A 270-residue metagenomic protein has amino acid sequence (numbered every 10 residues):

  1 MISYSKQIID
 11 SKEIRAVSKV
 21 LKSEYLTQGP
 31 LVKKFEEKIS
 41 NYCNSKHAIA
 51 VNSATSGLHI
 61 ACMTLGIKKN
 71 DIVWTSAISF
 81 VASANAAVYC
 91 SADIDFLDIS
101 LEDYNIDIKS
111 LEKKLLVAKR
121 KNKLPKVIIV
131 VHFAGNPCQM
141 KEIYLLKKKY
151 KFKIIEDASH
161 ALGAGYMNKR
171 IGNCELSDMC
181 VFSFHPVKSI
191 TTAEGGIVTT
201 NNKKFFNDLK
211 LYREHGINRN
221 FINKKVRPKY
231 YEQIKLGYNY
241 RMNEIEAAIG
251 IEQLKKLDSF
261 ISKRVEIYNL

Functional and structural regions predicted by a protein language model:
M1-Y25, P30, E232-I234: N-terminal "arm"/small-domain region of PLP-dependent enzymes with the aminotransferase-like
Y25-I72, A86-V88, F96-D98, R120 (+1 more regions): Phosphate-binding glycine-rich loop
I49, W74, D95, I154-I155 (+1 more regions): Structural detector of well-ordered beta-strand residues that form the stable sheet scaffold of enzyme domains
S79-A84: Conserved coil-to-alpha-helix start sites within the AMP-binding
N85-A87, L146, I245: Hydrophobic/aromatic ligand-binding patch that stacks against planar heteroaromatic rings of cofactors or nucleotides
S91: Structured binding elements
E102-T192, I197-K204: Active-site phosphate-binding strand-loop segment of PLP-dependent enzymes
A161-K169, L176-L270: Active-site region of PLP-dependent enzymes
